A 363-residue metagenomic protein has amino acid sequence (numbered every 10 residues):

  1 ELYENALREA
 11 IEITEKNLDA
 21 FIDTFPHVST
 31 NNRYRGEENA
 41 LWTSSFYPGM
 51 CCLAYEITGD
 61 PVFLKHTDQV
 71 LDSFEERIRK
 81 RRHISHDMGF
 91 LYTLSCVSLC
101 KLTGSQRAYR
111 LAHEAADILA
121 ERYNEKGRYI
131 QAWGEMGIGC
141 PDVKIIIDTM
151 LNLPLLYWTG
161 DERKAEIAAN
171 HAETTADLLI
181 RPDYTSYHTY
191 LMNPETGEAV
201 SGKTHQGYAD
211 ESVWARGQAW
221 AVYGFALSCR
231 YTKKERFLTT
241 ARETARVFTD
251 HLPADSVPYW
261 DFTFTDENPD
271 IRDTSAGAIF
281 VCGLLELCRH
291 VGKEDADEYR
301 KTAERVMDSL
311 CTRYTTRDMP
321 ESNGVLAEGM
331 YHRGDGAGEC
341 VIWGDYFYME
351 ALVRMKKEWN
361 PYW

Functional and structural regions predicted by a protein language model:
E1-W363: Glycan-recognition and catalytic cores of secretory/periplasmic carbohydrate-active enzymes
